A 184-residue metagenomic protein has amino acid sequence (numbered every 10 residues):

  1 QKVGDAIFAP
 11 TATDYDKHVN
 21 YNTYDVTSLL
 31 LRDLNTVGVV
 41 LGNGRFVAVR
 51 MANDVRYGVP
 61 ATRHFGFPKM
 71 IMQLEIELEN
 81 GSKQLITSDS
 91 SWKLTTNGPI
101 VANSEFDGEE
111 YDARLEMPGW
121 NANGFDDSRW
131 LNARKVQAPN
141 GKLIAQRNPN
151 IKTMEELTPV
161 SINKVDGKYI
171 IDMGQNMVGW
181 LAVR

Functional and structural regions predicted by a protein language model:
Q1-R114, W180-R184: Accessory beta-strand-rich segments of carbohydrate-active enzymes
S28-L30, R134, Q175-M177: Short, flexible loop/turn elements at secondary-structure junctions
W120-N121, K135: Long, well-ordered, tryptophan-enriched scaffold segments
N132-M173: Edge strands and adjacent loops of beta-rich recognition modules
D166, N176-L181: Extended extracellular/luminal ectodomain segments enriched in beta-structured repeat modules
